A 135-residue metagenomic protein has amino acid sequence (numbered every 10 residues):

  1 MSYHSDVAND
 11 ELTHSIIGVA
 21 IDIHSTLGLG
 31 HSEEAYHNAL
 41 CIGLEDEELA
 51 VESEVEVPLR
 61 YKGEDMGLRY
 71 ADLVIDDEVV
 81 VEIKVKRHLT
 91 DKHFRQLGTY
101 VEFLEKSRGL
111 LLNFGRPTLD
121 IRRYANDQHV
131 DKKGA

Functional and structural regions predicted by a protein language model:
M1-A50, L119, A125-A135: Solvent-exposed, charged helical/coil patches that constitute nucleic-acid or partner-interaction surfaces
G28, V51, L73-R87, Y100: Conserved catalytic cores of phosphodiester-cleaving nucleases, focusing on short active-site segments
E47-G63: A short acidic/basic microdomain associated with nuclease active sites
L49, E64, E78-V79, P117: Well-ordered beta-strand scaffold positions
G63-E64, R122: Short, well-ordered secondary-structure micro-motifs
M66-A71: Basic/aromatic recognition patch in beta-strand/loop cores that engages polyanionic ligands
K84-D131, A135: Nucleic-acid nuclease catalytic cores
